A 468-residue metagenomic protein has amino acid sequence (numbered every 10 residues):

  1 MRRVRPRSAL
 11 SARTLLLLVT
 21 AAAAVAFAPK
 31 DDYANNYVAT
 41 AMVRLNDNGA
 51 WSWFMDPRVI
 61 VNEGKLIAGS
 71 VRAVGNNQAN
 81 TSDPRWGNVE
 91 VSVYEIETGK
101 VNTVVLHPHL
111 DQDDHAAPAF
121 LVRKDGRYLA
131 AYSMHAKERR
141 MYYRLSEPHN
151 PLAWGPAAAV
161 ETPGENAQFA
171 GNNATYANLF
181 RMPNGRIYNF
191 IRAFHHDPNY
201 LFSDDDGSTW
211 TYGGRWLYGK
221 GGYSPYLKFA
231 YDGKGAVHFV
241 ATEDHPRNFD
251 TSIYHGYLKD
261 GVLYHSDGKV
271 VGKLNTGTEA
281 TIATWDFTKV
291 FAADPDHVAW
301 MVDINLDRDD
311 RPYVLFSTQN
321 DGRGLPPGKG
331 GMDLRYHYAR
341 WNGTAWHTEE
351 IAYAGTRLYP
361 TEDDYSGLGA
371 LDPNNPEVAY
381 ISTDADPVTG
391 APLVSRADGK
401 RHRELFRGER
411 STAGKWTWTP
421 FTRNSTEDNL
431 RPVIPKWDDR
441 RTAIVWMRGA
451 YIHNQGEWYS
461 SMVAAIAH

Functional and structural regions predicted by a protein language model:
M1-L10: N-terminal secretory signal peptides that target proteins for export/translocation
A9-L15, D204: Compositionally biased regions
R13-A23: Bacterial N-terminal signal peptides
D31-H468: Extracellular, repeat-based ectodomains that mediate carbohydrate processing or recognition
